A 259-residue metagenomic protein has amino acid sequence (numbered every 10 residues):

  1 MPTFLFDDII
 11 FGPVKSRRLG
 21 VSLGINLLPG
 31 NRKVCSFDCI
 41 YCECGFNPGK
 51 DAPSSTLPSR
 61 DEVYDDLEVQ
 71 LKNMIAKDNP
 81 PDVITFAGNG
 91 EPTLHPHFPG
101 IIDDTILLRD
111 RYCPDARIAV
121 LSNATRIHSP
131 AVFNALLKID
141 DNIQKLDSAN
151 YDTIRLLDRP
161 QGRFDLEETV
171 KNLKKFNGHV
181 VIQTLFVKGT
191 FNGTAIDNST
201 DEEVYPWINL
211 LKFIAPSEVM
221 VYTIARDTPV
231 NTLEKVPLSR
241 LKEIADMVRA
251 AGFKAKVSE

Functional and structural regions predicted by a protein language model:
M1-I40, F46-P58, V69, N73-P80: N-terminal [4Fe-4S]-dependent radical SAM core
M1-R18, D65-E68, K72, K188-E259: Auxiliary Fe-S-binding modules of radical SAM enzymes
S22-G24, V83, I143, V181: Short hydrophobic-acidic sequence motifs that mark active-site Asp/Glu residues
L27, F86-G88, T184, T223: Short glycine-centered, acidic/aromatic-flanked micro-motifs in structured strand/loop junctions that mark active-site
Y41-K138: Conserved Radical SAM active-site core
L94-E234: Conserved AdoMet/S-adenosylmethionine-binding subsite of the radical SAM
